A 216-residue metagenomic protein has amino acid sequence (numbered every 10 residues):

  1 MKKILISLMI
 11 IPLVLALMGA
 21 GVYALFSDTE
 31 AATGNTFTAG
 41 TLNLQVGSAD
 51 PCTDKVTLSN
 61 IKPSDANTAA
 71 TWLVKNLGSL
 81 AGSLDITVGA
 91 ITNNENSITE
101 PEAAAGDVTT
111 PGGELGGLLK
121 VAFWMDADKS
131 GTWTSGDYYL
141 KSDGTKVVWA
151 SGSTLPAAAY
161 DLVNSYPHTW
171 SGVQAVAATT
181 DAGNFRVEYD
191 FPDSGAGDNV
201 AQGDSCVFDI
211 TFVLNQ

Functional and structural regions predicted by a protein language model:
K2-P63, Q202-Q216: Short, polar/proline-rich extracytoplasmic segments that appear immediately after membrane translocation
L17, L25-S27, A70-T145: Surface-exposed interaction patch
T36, L44, P51, K55 (+10 more regions): Short linear motifs in intrinsically disordered/low-complexity regions
Q45-G47, G89-I91, A122-D128, Y139 (+3 more regions): Predominantly extracellular/luminal cell-surface or secreted proteins
T57-L58, G131-N184: Extracellular adhesion/glycan-binding regions together with long Ser/Thr- and acidic-residue-rich low-complexity tracts
K62-E95, N164-Q216: C-terminal, structured domain-capping segment
